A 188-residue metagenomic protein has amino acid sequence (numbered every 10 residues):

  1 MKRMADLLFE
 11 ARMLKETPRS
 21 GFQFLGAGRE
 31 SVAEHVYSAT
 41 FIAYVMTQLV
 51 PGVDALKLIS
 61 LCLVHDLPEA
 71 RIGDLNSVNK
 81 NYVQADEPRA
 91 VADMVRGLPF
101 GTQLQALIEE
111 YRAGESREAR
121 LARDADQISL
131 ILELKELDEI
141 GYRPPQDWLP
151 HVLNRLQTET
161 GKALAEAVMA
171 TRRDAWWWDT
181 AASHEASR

Functional and structural regions predicted by a protein language model:
M1-R188: Active-site helical microenvironments for divalent-metal-assisted chemistry
